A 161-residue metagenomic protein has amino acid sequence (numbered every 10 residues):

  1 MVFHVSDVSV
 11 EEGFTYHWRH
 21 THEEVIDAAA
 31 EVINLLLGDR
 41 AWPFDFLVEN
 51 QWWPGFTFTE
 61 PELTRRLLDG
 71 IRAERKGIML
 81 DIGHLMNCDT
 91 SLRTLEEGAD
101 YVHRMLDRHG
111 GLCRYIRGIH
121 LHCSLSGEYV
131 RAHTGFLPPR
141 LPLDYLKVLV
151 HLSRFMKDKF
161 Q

Functional and structural regions predicted by a protein language model:
M1-G77: Active-site acidic/histidine proton-transfer and metal-coordination neighborhood in alpha/beta enzyme cores
E31, D69, A73-L80, M86-Q161: Histidine-acidic metal/acid-base catalytic patches
